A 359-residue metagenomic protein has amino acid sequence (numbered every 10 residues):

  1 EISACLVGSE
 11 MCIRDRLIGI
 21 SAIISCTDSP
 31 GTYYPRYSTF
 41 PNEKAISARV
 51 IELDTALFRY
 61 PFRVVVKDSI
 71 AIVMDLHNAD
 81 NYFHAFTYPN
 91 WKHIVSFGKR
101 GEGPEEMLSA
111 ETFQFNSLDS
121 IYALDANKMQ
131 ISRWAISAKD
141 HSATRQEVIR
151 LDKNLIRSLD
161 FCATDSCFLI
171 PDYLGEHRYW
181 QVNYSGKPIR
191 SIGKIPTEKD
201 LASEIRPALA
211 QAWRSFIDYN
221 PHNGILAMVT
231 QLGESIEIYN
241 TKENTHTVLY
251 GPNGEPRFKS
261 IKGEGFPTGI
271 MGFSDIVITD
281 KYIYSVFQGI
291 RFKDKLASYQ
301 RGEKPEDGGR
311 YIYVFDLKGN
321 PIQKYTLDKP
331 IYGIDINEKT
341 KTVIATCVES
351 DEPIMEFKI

Functional and structural regions predicted by a protein language model:
E1-I13: Short, small-residue-biased leader/transition segments that mark boundaries at the very start of proteins
Y34-F58, N320: A short helix->beta-strand "capping" segment at the edge of beta-propeller domains
I46-D54, V95-E106, Q146-K153, I189-A212 (+2 more regions): Surface-exposed loop and turn segments in beta-propeller and other repeat-based domains that flank or scaffold
I51-N81, Y284-K295: Beta-strand-rich domains and repeat architectures in extracellular enzymes and scaffolds, especially beta-propellers
F62-V65, E111-N116, S158-T164, A208-H222 (+2 more regions): Structural signature of eukaryotic scaffold interfaces centered on beta-propeller domains
T87, Q181-V182, Q300-K318: Beta-propeller blade signature
K128, I136-C167, P171: Asp-box/WD-like beta-propeller blade repeats and closely related beta-sheet repeat scaffolds
S285-D307, I354-F357: Short, conserved, GDST-rich strand-edge loop motifs in beta-rich repeat architectures
